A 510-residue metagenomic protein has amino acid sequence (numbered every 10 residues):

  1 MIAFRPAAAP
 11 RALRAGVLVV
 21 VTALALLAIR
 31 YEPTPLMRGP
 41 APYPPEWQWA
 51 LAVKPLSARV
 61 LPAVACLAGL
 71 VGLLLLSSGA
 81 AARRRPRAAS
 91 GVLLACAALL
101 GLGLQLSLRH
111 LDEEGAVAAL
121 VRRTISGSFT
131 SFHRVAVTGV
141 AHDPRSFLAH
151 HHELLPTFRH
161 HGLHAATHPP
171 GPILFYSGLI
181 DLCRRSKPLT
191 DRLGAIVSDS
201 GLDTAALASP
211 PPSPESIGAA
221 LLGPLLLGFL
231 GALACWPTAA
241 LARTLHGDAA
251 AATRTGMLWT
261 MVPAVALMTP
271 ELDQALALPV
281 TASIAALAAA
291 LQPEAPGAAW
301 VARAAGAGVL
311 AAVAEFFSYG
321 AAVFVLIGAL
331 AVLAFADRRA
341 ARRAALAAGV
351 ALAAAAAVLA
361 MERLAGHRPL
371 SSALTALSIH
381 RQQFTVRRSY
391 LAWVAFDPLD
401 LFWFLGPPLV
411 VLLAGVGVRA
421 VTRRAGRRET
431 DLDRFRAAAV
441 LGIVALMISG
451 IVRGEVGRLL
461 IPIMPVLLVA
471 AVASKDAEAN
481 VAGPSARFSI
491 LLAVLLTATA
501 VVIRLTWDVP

Functional and structural regions predicted by a protein language model:
M1-I2, G69-A80, W403-T430, R436 (+2 more regions): Hydrophobic, aromatic-rich transmembrane alpha-helices and their immediate juxtamembrane boundary segments
M1-T22, K54-G127, L346-A351: Start-transfer (signal-anchor) and selected internal transmembrane alpha helices of multi-pass inner/ER membrane
A9, A82-P86, A295-A298, R339-A345 (+2 more regions): Membrane-interface helix-loop-helix junctions at transmembrane boundaries of multi-pass membrane enzymes, predominantly
V21-L36, V313-F317, A334-G415: Membrane-lumen/periplasm interface segments of specific transmembrane helices in polyprenyl phosphate-linked
G69-G79, D203-A206, L221-L245: Transmembrane-helix motifs of polytopic, lipid-linked glycan transferases
T253-G256, L287-V313: Short hydrophobic alpha-helices at membrane interfaces in multi-pass membrane enzymes
T260-L267, W300-Y319, V325-L330: Membrane-interface alpha helices of multi-pass inner-membrane proteins
S283-V301, A322-L352, T422-R423: Perimembrane helix-loop-helix junctions
